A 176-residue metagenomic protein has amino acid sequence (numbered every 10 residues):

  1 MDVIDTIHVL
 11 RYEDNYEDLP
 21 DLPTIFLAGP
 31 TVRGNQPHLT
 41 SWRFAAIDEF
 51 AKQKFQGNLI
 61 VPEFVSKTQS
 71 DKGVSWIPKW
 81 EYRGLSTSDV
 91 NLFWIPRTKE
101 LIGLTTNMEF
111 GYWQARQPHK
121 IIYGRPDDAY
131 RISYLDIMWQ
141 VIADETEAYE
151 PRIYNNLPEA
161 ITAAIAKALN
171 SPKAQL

Functional and structural regions predicted by a protein language model:
M1-L176: Conserved catalytic or regulatory cores that recognize and/or transform ribose-phosphate-containing ligands
